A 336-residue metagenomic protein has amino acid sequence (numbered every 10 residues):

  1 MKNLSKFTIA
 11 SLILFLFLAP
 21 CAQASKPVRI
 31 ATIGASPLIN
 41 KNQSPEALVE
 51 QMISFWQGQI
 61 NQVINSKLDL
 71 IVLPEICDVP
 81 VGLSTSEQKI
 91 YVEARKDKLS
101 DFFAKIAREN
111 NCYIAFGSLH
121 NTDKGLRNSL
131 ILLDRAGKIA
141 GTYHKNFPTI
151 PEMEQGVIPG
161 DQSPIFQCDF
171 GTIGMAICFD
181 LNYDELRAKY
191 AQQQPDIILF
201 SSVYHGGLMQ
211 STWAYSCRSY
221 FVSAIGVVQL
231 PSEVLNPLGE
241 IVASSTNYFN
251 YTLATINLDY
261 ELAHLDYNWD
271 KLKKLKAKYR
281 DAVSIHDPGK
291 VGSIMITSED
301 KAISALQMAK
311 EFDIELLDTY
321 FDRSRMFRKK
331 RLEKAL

Functional and structural regions predicted by a protein language model:
M1-A10: Bacterial N-terminal signal peptides that target proteins for export
I9-A19: Bacterial N-terminal signal peptides
L18-K26: Bacterial Sec-dependent signal peptides at the C-terminal "C-region" and cleavage site
S36-M52, E154: Acidic/histidine-rich helix-loop elements that form or flank divalent-metal/phosphate-binding sites at the catalytic
E46-R135, H205, T212-C217: Cys-nucleophile CN-hydrolase/nitrilase-fold catalytic domain and related Cys-dependent amidase chemistry that acts on
R95-Y113, L181-P288: CN hydrolase (nitrilase-like) catalytic-core segments centered on the catalytic cysteine and neighboring Lys/Glu
N121-Q193, S202, L208, S216: Active-site catalytic loop in hydrolytic enzyme cores
D259-L336: A short C-terminal boundary segment appended to hydrolase-like catalytic domains
